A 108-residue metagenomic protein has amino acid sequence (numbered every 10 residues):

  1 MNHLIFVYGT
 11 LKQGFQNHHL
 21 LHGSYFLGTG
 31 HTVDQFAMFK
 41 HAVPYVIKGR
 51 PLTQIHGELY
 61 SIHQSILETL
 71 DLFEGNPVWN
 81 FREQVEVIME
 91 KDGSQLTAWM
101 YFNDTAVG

Functional and structural regions predicted by a protein language model:
M1-G108: Glycine-aromatic micro-motifs
